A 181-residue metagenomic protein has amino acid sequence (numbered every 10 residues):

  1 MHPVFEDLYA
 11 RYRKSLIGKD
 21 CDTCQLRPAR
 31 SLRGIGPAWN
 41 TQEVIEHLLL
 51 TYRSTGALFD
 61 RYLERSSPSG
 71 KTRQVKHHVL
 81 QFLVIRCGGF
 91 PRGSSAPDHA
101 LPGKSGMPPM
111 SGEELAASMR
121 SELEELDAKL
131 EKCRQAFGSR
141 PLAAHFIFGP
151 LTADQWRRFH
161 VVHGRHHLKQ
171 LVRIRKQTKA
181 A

Functional and structural regions predicted by a protein language model:
M1-A181: Aromatic-glycine hotspot motif
